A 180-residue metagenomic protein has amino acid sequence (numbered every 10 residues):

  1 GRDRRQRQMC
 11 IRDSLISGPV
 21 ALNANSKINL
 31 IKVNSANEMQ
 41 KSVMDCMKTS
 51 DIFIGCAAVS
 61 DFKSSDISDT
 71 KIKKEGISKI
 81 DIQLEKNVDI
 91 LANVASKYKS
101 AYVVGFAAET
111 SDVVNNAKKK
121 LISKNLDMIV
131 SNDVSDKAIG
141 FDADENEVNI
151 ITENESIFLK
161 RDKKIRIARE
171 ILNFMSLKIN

Functional and structural regions predicted by a protein language model:
G1-I11: Single conserved hydrophobic/aromatic residue that forms the stacking wall/gate of nucleotide- or nucleobase-binding
R4, S26, A143-D144: Short, solvent-exposed coil/turn segments
R7, I28-N29, V148: Short, conserved active-site loop motifs that form the nucleotide-linked donor/cofactor pocket
C10, L15, N149: Conserved beta-strand segments that form the floor/walls of ligand-binding pockets within enzyme and binding domains
S14-A138: Glycine-rich phosphate/dinucleotide-binding loop and adjoining beta-alpha-beta core of small-molecule
Y98-S100, V113-N180: Glycine-rich phosphate/adenylate-binding loop
